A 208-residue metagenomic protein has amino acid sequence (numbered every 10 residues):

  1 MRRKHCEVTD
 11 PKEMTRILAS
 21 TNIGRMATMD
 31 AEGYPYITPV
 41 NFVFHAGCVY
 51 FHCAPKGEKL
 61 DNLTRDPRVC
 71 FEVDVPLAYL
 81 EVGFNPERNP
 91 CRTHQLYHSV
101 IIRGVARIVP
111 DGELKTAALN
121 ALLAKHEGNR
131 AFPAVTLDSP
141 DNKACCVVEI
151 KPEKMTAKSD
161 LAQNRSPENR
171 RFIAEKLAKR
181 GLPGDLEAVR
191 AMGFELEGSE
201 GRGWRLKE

Functional and structural regions predicted by a protein language model:
M1-Y50: An N-terminal domain-cap segment
E13, R88-C91, V135-L137: Short, P/G- and charge-enriched loop/turn segments at secondary-structure junctions
A19, T64-V69, N120-G128: Short, intrinsically disordered, mixed-charge
N22, T38, H45-G47, R65-V69 (+2 more regions): A generic structural signal for short beta-strands and their flanking turns/coil linkers
E32-Y34, F42-Y50, P55-G57, R68-V69 (+2 more regions): Short, charged/polar surface micro-motifs in flexible loops or helix N-caps
F42, G104-A106, I150-P152: A structural signal for short, well-ordered beta-strand segments
K56-A118: Short, structured beta-strand-loop surface elements
P110-E208: C-terminal edge-of-domain segments
